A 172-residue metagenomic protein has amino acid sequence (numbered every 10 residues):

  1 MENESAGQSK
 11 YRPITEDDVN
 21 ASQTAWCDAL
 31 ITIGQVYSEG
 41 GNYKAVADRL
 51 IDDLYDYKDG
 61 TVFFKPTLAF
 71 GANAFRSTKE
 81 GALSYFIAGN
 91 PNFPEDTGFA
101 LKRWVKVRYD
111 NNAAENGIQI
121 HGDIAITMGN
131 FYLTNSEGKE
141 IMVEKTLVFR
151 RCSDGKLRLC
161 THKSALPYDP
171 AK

Functional and structural regions predicted by a protein language model:
M1, A72-S84, K145-S153: Hydrophobic transmembrane alpha-helix bundles
M1-D56, G60-T61: Short, low-complexity N-terminal intrinsically disordered segments enriched in polar/charged residues
E2-A6, I120-M128, G138-A171: Short beta-strand edge/turn micro-motifs at domain boundaries
Y11-I14, D18, E115-Q119, E137: Conserved aromatic-histidine-acidic binding/catalytic patches
L30, F131-L133, K163: Short beta-strand segments enriched in hydrophobic/aromatic residues within well-folded beta-rich domains
V36, Y43, E80, N135-E137 (+1 more regions): General N-terminal targeting signals
K65-T134: Surface-exposed, charged secondary-structure patches
